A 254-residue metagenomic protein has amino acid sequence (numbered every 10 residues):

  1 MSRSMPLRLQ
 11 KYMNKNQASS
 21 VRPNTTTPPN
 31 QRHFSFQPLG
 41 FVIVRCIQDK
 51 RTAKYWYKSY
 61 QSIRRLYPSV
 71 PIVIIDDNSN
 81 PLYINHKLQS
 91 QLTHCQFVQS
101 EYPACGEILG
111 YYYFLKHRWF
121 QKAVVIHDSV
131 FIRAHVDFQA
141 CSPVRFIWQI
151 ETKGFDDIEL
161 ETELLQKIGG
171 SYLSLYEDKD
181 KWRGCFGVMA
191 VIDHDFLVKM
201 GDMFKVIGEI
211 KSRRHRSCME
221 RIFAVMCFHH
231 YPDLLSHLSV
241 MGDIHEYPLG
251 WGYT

Functional and structural regions predicted by a protein language model:
P6-T254: ER/Golgi luminal nucleotide-sugar-dependent glycosyltransferases, focusing on the catalytic module
